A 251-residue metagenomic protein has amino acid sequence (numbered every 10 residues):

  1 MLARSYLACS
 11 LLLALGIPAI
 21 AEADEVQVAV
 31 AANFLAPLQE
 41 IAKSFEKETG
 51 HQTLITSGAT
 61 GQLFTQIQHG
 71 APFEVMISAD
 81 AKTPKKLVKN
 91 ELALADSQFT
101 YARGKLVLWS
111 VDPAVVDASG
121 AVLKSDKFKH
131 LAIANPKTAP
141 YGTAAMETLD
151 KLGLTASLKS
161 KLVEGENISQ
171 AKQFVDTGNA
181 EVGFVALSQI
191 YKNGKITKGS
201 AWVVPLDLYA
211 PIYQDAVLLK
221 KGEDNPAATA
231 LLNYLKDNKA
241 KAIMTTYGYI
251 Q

Functional and structural regions predicted by a protein language model:
M1-S5: Positively charged n-region of N-terminal signal peptides that target proteins for export
Y6-P18: Bacterial N-terminal signal peptides
A19-I20, V75: A subset of signal/propeptide-processing and intrinsically disordered low-complexity segments in secreted/extracellular
A23-E48, L54-S57, G61, T65-A71 (+3 more regions): Exported/periplasmic ABC-transporter solute-binding proteins
